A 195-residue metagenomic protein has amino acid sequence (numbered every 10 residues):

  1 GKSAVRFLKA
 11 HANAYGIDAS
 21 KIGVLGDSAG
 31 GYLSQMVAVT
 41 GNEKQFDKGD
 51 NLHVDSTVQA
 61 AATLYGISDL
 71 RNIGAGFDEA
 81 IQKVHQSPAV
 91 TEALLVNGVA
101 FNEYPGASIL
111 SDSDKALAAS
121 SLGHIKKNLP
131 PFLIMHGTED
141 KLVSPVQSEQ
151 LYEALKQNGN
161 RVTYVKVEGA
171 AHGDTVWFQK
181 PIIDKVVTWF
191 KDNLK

Functional and structural regions predicted by a protein language model:
S3-A80: Primarily recognizes the serine-hydrolase "nucleophile elbow" in alpha/beta-hydrolase and SGNH/GDSL folds
A38, F77-H124, Q157: Mobile cap/lid helix-loop segments that gate and shape the active-site cleft of serine hydrolases
I67, T138-D140, G169-A171: Acidic beta-to-alpha connecting loop that harbors the catalytic carboxylate
N128, L133-H136, D140: Short beta-strand/loop motif that positions the catalytic acidic residue of the alpha/beta-hydrolase fold
K141-Q150: Conserved alpha/beta-hydrolase "acid-adjacent" motif
K156-H172: Catalytic histidine neighborhood in serine/cysteine hydrolases with alpha/beta-hydrolase-type architecture
A170-K180: Catalytic histidine-centered segment of alpha/beta-hydrolase-like enzymes
Q179-K195: Catalytic active-site module of serine/aspartate enzymes centered on a nucleophile-bearing elbow/loop
